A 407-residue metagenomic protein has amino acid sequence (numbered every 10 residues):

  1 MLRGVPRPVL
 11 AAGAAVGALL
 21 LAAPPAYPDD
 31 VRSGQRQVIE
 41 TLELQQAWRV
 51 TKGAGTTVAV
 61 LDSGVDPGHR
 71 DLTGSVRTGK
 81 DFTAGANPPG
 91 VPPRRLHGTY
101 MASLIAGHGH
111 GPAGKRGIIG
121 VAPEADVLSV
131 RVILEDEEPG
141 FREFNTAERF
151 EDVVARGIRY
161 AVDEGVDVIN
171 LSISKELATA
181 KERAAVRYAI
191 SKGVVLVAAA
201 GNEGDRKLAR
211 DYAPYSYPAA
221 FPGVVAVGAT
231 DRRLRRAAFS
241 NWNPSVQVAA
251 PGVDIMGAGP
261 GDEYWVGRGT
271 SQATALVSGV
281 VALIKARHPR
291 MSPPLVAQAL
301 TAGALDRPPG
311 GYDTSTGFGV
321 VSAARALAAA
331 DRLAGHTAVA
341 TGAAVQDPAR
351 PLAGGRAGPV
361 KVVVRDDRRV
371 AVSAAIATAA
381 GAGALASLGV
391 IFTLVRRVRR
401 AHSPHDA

Functional and structural regions predicted by a protein language model:
L2-T56, R70-D71: Protease zymogen maturation seam
L20-S33, V364-V372, F392-H402: C-terminal region of N-terminal signal peptides and the immediate post-cleavage residues of exported proteins
W48-V58, V65-T78, P89-A147, W242-S245 (+1 more regions): Subtilisin-like serine protease catalytic core
A54-T57, P123-L128, D163-I169, S191-L196 (+1 more regions): Loop/turn elements at helix/coil->beta-strand transitions in domains of secreted/extracellular proteins
L104, V132, G252-V321: Hydrolase catalytic cores
E135-Y217, E263-G267: Substrate-binding/access-modulating region of protease and related hydrolase catalytic domains
G140, N202-V224, G228-S245, G257-G269 (+1 more regions): Active-site-adjacent substrate-recognition loops and nearby beta-strands within hydrolase catalytic domains
P289-I391, S403-D406: C-terminal subdomain of the subtilisin-like protease fold in secreted/lumenal serine endopeptidases
